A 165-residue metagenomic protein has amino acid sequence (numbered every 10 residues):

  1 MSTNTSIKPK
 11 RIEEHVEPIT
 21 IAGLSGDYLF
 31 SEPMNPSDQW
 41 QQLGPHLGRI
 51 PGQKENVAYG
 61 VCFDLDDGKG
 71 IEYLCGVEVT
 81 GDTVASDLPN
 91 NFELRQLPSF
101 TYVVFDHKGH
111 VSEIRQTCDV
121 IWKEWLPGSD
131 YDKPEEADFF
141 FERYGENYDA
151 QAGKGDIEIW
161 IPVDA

Functional and structural regions predicted by a protein language model:
M1-A165: A solvent-exposed interaction/effector surface
